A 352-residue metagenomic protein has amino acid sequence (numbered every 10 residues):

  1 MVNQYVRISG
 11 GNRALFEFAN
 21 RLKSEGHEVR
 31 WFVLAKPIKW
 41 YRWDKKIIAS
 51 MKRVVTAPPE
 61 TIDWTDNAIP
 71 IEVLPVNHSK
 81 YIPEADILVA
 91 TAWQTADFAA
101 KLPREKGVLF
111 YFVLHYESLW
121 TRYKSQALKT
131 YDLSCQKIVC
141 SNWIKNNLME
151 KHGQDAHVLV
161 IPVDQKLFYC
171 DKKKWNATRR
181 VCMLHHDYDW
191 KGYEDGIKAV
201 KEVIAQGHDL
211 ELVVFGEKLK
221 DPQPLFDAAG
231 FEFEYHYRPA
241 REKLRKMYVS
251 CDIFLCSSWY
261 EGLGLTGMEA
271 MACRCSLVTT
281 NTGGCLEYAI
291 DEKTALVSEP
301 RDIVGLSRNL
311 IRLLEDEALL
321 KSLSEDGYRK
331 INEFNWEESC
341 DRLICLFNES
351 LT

Functional and structural regions predicted by a protein language model:
I138, K172-K191, I197-K201: Conserved donor-binding/catalytic core segment of Leloir-type glycosyltransferases
P222-R245: Nucleotide-activated donor-binding/catalytic signature segment of Leloir-type glycosyltransferases, i.e., the conserved
K246-C251: Short alpha-helical donor nucleotide-sugar binding micro-motif in glycosyltransferases
W259: Aromatic "clamp/platform" in nucleotide-sugar-dependent glycosyltransferases that forms part of the donor/acceptor
G264-G267, C285: Short glycine/serine-rich donor-binding loops of glycosyltransferases
S276-T279, A289: Short hydrophobic beta-strand element within catalytic cores of glycosyltransferases and related nucleotide-activated
D291-E292, L296-I303, R312-E317: Conserved acidic donor-binding segment of nucleotide-sugar-dependent glycosyltransferases
G305, R312, L319-E333, R342-C345 (+1 more regions): A short, well-ordered alpha-helix in the C-terminal region of glycosyltransferases
